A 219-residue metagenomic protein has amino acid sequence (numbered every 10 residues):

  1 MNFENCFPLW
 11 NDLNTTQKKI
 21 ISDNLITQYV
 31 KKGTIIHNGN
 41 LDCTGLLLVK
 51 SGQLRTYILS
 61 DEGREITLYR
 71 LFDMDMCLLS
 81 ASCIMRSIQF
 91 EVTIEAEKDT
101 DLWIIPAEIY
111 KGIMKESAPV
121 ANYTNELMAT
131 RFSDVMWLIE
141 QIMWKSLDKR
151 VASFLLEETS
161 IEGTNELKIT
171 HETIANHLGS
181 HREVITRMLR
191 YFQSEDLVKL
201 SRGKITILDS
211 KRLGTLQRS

Functional and structural regions predicted by a protein language model:
M1-K31, L71, M76, A81-M85: Cyclic nucleotide-binding regulatory module and flanking cytosolic helices
G33, T44-Y57, F72-M74: Glycine- and acidic-residue-biased ligand/ion/polar-headgroup-sensing regions
I36-L41: Short phosphate-coordinating micro-motif centered on Lys-Gly-acidic
D61-L68: Short alpha-helix-to-loop micro-motif enriched in aromatics/charged/Gly
Y69-N125: Cyclic-nucleotide recognition modules
E97, K115-S180: Polybasic "coupling" helices that flank or enter modular domains
L147, L156-S219: Phosphate-/nucleic-acid-contacting segments
